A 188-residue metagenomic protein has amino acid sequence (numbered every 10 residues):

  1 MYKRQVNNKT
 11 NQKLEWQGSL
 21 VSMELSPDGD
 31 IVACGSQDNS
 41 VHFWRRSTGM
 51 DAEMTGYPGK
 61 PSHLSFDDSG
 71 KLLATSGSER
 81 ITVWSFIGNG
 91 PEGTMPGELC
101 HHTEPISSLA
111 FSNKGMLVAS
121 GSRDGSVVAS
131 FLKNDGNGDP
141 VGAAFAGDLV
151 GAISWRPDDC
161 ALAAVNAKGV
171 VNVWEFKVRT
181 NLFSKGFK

Functional and structural regions predicted by a protein language model:
K3-K188: WD40-repeat beta-propeller superdomains and closely related acidic/aromatic-rich repeat-like regions
